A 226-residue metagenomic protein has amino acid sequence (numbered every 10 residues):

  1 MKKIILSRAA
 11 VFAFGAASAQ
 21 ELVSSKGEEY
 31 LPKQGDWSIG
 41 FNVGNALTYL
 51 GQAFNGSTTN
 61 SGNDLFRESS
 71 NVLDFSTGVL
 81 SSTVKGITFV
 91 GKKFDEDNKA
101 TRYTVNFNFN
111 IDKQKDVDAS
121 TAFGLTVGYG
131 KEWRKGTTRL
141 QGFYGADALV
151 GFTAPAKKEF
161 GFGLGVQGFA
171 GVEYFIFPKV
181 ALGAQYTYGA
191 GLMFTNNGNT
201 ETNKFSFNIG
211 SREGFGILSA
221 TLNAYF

Functional and structural regions predicted by a protein language model:
M1-S24, L222, F226: Bacterial Sec-dependent N-terminal signal peptides
A10, A146-A148, Y186-Y188: A structural signal for short, well-ordered beta-strand segments
Q20-D97, T101-V105, F215-F226: Short glycine/proline- and aromatic-enriched beta-strand/turn motifs that initiate or cap beta-hairpins
V23, L50-F54, N63-F66, K113 (+1 more regions): Predominantly the C-terminal beta-signal and adjacent terminal strand-loop region of outer-membrane beta-barrel
S38, N42, G163, F169 (+1 more regions): Short glycine/serine/threonine-biased micro-segments
G44-L50, N108-D112, L149-P155, G189-T195: Structural signature of outer-membrane beta-barrel domains
S57-T59, S69-I87, I111-T121, L125 (+4 more regions): Subset-of-secretome marker
K85-Q167, Y174-V180, L218-S219, N223-F226: Gram-negative (and chloroplast) outer-membrane scaffold detector with strong preference for beta-barrel transmembrane
